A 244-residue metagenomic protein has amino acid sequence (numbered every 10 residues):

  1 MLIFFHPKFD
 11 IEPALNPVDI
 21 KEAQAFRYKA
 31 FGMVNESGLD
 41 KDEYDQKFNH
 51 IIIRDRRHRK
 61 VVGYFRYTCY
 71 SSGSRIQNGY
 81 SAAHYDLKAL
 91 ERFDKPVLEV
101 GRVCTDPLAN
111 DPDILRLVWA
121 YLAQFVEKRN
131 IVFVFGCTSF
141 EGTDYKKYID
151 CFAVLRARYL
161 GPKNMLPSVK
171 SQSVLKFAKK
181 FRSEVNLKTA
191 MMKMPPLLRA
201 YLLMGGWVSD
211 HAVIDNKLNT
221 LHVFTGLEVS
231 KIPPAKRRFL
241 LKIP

Functional and structural regions predicted by a protein language model:
M1-V62, C69: Short amphipathic alpha-helix that is part of the acyltransferase structural core
L15, D55-R57, C69-S71, R102-C104 (+2 more regions): Short, flexible loop/turn elements at secondary-structure junctions
V62-G63, D210: A structural microfeature
G73-W207, A212-I214, L218-T220: Acyl-donor binding region in acyl/amide transferases
A82, R238-P244: Short intrinsically disordered coil segments
N219-K231: C-terminal "cap" of GNAT-fold acetyltransferases
P233, R237: Long, contiguous binding/interaction regions
